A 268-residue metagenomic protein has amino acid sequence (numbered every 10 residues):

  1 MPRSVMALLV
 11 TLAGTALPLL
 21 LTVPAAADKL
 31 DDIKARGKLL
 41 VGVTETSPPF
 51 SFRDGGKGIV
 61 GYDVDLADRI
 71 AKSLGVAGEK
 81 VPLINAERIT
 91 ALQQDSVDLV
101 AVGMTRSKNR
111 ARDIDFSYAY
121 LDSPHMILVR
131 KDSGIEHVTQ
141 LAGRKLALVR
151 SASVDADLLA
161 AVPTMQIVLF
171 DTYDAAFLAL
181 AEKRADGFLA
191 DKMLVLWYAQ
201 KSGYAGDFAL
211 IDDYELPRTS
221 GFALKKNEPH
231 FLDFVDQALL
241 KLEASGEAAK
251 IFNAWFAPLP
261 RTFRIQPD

Functional and structural regions predicted by a protein language model:
D28-G103: Extracytoplasmic small-molecule ligand-binding "clamshell" domains of the periplasmic binding protein/Venus flytrap
K38-T44, V60, V138-A152, Q166: Short loop->beta-strand "edge-of-pocket" segments that line small-molecule binding or catalytic clefts across diverse
L39-L40, V76-A77, Q94-V102, R144-L146 (+2 more regions): Alpha-to-beta junction loops
E45, L121-V129, K192, L196-L240 (+1 more regions): Periplasmic-binding protein-like
V64-S73, D132, T139-Q140, R144-K145 (+3 more regions): Extended ligand-binding regions for polar small-molecule ligands
E79-T90, S153, V168-L178, R218: Short helix-initiation/N-cap motifs at beta->coil->alpha
T90, G103-R112, D157-A160, A181 (+1 more regions): A ligand-binding cleft/hinge motif common to bilobed small-molecule-binding domains
S153-F170, G206-L210, L239-D268: Ligand-binding clefts/hinges and TM-proximal coupling segments of bilobed small-molecule sensing domains
